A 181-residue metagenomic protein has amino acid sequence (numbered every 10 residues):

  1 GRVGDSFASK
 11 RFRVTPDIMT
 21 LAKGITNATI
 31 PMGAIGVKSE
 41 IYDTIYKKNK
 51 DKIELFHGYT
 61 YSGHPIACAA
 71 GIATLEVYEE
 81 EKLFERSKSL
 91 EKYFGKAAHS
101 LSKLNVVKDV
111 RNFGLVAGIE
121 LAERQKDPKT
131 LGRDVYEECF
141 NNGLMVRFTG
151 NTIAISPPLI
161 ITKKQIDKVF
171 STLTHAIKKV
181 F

Functional and structural regions predicted by a protein language model:
G1-F181: Conserved N-terminal phosphate-binding loop of PLP-dependent enzymes in the Aspartate aminotransferase
